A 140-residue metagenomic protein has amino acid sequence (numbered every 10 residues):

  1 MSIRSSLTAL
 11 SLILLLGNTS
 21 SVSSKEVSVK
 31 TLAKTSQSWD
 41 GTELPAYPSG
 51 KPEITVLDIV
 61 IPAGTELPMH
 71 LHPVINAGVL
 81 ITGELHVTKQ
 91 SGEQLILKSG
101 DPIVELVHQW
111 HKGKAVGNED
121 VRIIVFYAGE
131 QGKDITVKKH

Functional and structural regions predicted by a protein language model:
M1-S2: N-terminal secretory signal peptides that target proteins for export/translocation
S5-T8, L14-E53, V104, K138-H140: A short, N-terminal "cap"/entry segment at the start of jelly-roll beta-barrel domains of the cupin/DSBH fold
A46, L67-H72, K89, K114-V116: Short histidine-centered beta-strand/loop micro-motifs that create catalytic or ligand/metal-coordination sites
P48-E53, T65-A77: A short beta-loop-beta micro-motif enriched in histidine and acidic residues
I61, S91-H108: Short acidic-glycine-tyrosine-enriched beta hairpin
E66-P68, H86, I103, V107-K114: Histidine-centered metal-chelating micro-motifs
H72-S91: Glycine- and acidic-residue-biased ligand/ion/polar-headgroup-sensing regions
H108-K133: Ligand-binding loop in jelly-roll beta-barrel domains
